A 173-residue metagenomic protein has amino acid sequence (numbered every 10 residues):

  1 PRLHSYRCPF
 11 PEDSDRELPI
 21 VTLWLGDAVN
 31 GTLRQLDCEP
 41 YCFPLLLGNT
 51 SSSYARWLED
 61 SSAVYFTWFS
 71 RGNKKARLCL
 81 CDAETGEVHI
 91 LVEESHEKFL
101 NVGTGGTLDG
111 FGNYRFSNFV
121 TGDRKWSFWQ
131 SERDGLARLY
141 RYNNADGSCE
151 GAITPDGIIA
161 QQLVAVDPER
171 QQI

Functional and structural regions predicted by a protein language model:
P1, A76-C79: Short, solvent-exposed loop/turn and secondary-structure capping segments
P1-E39: Predominantly five- to eight-bladed beta-propeller fold
E12-E17, R56-D60, Y65-G72, C79-D82 (+5 more regions): Beta-strand C-termini and the immediately following turn/loop, strongest in propeller blades
V21-A28, C79-E87, Y140-A145: Beta-propeller blade signature
L25-D27, R34-D37, E94, A145 (+2 more regions): Extracellular/periplasmic ectodomains of large secreted or surface enzymes and adhesion receptors
G31-A55: Alpha/beta-hydrolase fold catalytic core
R34-C38, V88-S95, E150-P155: Beta-propeller fold detector
C42-S51, E97-N113, D156-L163: Short glycine-/Asp-/Thr-/Trp-enriched loop segments that recur within the blades of beta-propeller repeat domains
